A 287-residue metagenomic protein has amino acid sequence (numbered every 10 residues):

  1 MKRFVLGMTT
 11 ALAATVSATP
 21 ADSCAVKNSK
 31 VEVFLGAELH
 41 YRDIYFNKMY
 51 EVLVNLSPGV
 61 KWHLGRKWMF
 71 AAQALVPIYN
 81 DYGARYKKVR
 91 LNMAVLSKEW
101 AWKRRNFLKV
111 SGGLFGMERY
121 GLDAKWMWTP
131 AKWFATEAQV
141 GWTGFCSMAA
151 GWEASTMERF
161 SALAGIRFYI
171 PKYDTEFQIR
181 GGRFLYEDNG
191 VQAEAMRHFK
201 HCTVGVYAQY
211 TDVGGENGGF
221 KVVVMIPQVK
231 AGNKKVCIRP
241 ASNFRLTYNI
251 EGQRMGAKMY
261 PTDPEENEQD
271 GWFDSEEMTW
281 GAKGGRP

Functional and structural regions predicted by a protein language model:
M1, S17-K27, V33-L35, P171-G190 (+1 more regions): Flexible, glycine-rich linker and terminal segments associated with outer-membrane beta-barrel/transport systems
M1-K2, V16-V95, S155, E276 (+1 more regions): Outer-membrane beta-barrel initiation region
G7-A13: Bacterial N-terminal signal peptides
A13-A18, W126: Short intrinsically disordered, low-complexity segments
S23-A25, V54-G65, K87-W102, G121-V140 (+3 more regions): Feature captures outer-membrane beta-barrel proteins of Gram-negative bacteria and organelles
V33-F46, F70-N80, L96, K103-F115 (+5 more regions): Transmembrane beta-strand segments that form the barrel wall of outer-membrane beta-barrel proteins
I44-L53, L64-R66, V76-L91, G112-L122 (+5 more regions): Solvent-exposed loop/turn segments connecting transmembrane beta-strands in outer-membrane beta-barrel proteins
F107, S111-A164, T175, D188 (+2 more regions): Long hydrophobic alpha-helices with heptad-repeat/coiled-coil character
